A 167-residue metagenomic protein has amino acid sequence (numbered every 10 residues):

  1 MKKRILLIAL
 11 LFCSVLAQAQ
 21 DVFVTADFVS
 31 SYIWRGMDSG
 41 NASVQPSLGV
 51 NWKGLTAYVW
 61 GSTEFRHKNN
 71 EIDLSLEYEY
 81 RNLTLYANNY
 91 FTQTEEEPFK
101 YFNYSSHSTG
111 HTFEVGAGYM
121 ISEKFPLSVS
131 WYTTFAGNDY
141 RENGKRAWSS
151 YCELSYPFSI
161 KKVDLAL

Functional and structural regions predicted by a protein language model:
R4-S14: Sec-dependent N-terminal signal peptides
Q20, G40-V44, K68-I72, E79 (+2 more regions): Residues that define the transmembrane beta-barrel architecture of outer-membrane proteins
Q20-F65: Short glycine/proline- and aromatic-enriched beta-strand/turn motifs that initiate or cap beta-hairpins
F23-T25, S47, T56-Y58, S75-E77 (+3 more regions): Residue-level detector of the transmembrane beta-barrel scaffold of outer-membrane proteins
A26-F28, P46-W52, L74-Y78, V115-Y119 (+2 more regions): Residues on the lipid-exposed face of transmembrane beta-strands in outer-membrane beta-barrel proteins
W52-L55, Y80-L83, T92, M120-P126 (+1 more regions): Outer-membrane beta-barrel channels and translocator barrels
G61-D73, Y86-G116, M120-N143, L167: Outer-membrane beta-barrel translocator/channel fold
D139-I160, D164-L167: A mid-sequence, solvent-exposed acidic-amphipathic segment
